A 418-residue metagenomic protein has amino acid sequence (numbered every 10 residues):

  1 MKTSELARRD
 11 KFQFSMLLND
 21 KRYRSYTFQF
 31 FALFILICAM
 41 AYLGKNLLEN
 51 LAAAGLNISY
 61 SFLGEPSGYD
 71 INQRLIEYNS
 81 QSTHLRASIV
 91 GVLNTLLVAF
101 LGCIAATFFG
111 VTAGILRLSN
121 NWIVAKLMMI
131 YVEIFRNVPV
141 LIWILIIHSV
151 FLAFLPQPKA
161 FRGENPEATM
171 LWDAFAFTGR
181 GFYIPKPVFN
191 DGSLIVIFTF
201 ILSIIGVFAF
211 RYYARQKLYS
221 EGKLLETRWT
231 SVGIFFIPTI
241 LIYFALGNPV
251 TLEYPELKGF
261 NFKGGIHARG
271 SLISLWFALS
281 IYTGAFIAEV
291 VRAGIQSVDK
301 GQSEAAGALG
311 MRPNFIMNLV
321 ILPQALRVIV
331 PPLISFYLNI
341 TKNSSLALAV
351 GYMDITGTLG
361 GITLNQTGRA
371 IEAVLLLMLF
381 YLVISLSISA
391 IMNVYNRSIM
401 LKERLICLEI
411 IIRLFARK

Functional and structural regions predicted by a protein language model:
K2-K418: Transmembrane alpha-helices and adjacent helix-loop boundaries
